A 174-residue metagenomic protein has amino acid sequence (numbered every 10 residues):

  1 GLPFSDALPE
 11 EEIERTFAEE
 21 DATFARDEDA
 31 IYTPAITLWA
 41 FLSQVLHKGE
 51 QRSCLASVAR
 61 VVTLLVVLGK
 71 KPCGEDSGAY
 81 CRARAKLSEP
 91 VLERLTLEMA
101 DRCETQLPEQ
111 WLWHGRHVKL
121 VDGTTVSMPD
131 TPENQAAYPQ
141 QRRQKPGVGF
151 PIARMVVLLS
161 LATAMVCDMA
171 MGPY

Functional and structural regions predicted by a protein language model:
G1-Y174: Conserved, well-structured functional cores that handle cations and Mg-NTP chemistry
